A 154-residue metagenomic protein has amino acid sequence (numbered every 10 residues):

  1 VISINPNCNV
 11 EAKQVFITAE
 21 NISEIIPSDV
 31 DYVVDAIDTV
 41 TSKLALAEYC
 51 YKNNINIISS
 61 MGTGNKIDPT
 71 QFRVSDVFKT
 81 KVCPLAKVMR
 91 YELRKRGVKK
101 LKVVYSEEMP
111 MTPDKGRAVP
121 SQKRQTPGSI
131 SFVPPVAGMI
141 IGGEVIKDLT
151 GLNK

Functional and structural regions predicted by a protein language model:
V1-K154: Adenine nucleotide-associated cytosolic modules
